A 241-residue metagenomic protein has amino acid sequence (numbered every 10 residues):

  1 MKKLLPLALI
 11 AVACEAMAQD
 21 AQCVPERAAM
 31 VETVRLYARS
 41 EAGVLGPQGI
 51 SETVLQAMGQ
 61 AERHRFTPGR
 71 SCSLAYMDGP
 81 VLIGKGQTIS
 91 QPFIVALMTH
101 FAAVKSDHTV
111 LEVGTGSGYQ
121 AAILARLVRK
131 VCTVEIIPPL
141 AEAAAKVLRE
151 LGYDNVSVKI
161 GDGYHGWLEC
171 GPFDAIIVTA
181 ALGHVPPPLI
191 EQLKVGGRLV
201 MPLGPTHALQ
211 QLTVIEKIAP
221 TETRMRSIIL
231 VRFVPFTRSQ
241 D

Functional and structural regions predicted by a protein language model:
M1-L4: Positively charged n-region of N-terminal signal peptides that target proteins for export
L7-M17: Hydrophobic h-region of N-terminal signal peptides that target proteins for export in Gram-negative bacteria
A18-R70: N-terminal auxiliary segments of SAM/dcSAM-dependent transferases
A38, L45, G204-D241: Active-site capping/gating segments
T67-I83: Short, surface-exposed glycine/acidic/tryptophan-bearing loops
D78-P80, K85, I89-H108: Conserved alpha-helix/loop element of class I SAM-dependent methyltransferases that forms part of the SAM/SAH-binding
F101-E222: Conserved nucleotide-cofactor-binding alpha/beta core module
